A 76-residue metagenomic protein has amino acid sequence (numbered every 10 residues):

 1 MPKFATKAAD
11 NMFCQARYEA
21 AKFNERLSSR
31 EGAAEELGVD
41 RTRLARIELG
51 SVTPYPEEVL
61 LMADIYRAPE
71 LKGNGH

Functional and structural regions predicted by a protein language model:
M1-R26: A short, Lys/Arg-rich alpha-helix, primarily the initiator
N11, R26-S29, P54-E57: Residue-level signal for the short linker/turn that defines the boundary of a DNA-recognition helix
R17, A34, A63: The alpha-helix within a helix-turn-helix
Y18, L49-S51: Residue-level detection of the helix-turn-helix DNA-binding "recognition helix"
K22-R46: Short alpha-helical DNA-recognition segment
P56-G73: DNA major-groove recognition helix of helix-turn-helix/homeodomain DNA-binding modules
